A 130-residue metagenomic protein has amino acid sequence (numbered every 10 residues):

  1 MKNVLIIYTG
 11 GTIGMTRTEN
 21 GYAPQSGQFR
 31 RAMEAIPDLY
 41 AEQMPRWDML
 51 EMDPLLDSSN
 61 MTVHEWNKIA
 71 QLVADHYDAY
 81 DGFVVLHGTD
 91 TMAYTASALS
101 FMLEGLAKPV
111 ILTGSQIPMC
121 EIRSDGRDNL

Functional and structural regions predicted by a protein language model:
M1-L130: Active-site histidine-anchored catalytic micro-motif
